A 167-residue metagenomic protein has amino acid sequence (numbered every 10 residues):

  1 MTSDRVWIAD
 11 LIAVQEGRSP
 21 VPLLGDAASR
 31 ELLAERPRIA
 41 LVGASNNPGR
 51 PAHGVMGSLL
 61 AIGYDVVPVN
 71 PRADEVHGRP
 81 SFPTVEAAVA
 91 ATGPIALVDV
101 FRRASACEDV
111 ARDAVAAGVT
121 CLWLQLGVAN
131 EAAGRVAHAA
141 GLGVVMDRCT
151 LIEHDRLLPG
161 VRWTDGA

Functional and structural regions predicted by a protein language model:
M1-R72, H77: Hydrophobic, well-ordered beta-alpha structural blocks that scaffold small-molecule cofactor pockets
S19-G25, V76-P94, D99-E108: Glycine-rich, highly charged phosphate/nucleotide-binding loops
R38, A96-L97, C121: Structural motif
A73, A87, Q125-A129, R148-I152: Short, acidic/turn-prone active-site loops that include or flank metal/cofactor- and phosphate-binding residues
G93, E131-H154: Short acidic, glycine/proline-enriched helix-loop-strand junctions
A114-A137: ADP-ribose/adenylate-binding Rossmann-like module
E153-A167: A charged, well-structured terminal subsegment
